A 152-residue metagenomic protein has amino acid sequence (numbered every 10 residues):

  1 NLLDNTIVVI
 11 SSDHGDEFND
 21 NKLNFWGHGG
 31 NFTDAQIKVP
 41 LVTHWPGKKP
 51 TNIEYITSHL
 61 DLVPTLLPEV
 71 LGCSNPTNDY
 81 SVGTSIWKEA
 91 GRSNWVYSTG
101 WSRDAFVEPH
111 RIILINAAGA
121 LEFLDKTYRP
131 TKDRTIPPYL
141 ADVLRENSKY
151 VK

Functional and structural regions predicted by a protein language model:
L3-N5, P46-K152: Membrane-interface soluble catalytic domains
D4-P46: Histidine-centered active-site microenvironments of extracellular/periplasmic hydrolases and transferases
